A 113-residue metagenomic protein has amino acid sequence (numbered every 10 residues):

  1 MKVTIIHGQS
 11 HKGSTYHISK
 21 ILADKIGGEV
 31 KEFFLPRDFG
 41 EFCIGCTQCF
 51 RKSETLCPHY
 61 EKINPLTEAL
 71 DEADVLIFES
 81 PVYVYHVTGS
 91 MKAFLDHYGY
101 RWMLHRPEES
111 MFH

Functional and structural regions predicted by a protein language model:
M1-P107: N-terminal beta1-alpha1-beta2 submodule of the flavodoxin-like/Rossmannoid cofactor-binding fold
P107-H113: Short, conserved loop/helix-junction motifs that constitute active-site signature segments in enzyme catalytic cores
